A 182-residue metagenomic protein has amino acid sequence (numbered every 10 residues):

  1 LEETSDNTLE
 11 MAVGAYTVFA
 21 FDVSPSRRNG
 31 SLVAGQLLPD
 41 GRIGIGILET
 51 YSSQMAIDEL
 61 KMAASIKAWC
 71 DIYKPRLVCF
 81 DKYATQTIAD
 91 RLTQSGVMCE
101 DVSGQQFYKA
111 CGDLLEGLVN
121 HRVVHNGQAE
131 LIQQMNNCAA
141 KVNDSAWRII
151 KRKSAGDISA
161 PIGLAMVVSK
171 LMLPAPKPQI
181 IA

Functional and structural regions predicted by a protein language model:
L1-G104, Y108, G112, H125-A182: RNase H-like, metal-dependent nuclease domains and their acidic two-metal-ion catalytic environment used
G112-N120: Short, surface-exposed amphipathic charged segments that create phosphate/polyanion-binding patches used for binding
